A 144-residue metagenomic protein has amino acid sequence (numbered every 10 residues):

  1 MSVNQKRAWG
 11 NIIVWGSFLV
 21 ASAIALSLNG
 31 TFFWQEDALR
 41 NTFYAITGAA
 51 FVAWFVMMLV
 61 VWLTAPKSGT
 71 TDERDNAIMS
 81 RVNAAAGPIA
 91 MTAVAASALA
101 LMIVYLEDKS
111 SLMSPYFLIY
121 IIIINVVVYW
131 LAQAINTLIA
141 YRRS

Functional and structural regions predicted by a protein language model:
S2-G48: Long, highly hydrophobic alpha-helical transmembrane signal-anchor segments
W15, L19, W54, I89-A98: Hydrophobic alpha-helical transmembrane segments in multi-pass membrane proteins
S22-A23, T92-S111: Alpha-helical transmembrane segments and their membrane-interface junctions in multi-pass membrane proteins
F32-D37, Y105-P115: Short helix-coil transition/hinge motifs at the ends and kinks of transmembrane helices, capturing the brief
D37-V56, I121-V126: Alpha-helical transmembrane segments
M58-I78: Membrane-helix interface/capping segments
V82-A90: Loop-to-transmembrane-helix entry motif
S97, P115-S144: Alpha-helical transmembrane segments and their immediate juxtamembrane interface regions
